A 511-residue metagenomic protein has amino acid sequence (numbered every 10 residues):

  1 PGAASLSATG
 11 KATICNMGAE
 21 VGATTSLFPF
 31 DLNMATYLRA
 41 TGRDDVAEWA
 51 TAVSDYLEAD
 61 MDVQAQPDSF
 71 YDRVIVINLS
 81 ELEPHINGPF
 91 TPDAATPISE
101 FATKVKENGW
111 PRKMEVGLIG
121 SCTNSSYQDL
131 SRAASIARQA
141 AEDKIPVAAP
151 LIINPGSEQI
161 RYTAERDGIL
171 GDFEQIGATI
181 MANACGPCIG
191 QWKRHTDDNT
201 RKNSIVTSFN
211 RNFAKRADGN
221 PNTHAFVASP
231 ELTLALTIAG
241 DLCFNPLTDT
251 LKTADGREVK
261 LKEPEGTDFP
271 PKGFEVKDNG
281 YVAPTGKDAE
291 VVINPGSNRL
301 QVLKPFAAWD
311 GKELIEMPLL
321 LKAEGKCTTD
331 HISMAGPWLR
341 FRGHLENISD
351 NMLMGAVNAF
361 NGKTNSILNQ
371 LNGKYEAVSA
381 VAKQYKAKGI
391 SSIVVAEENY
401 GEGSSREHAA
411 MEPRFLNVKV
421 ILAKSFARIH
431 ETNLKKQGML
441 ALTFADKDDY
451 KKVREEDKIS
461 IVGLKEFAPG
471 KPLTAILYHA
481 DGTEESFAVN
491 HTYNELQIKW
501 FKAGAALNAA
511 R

Functional and structural regions predicted by a protein language model:
P1-A4, A387-F426: Extracellular/luminal Protease-associated
P1-A47, I145, T179, G186-G280 (+2 more regions): Mobile "lid/hinge" segments at catalytic clefts and subdomain interfaces of large enzymes
G2-A3, T123, N154-I160, A184-C188 (+4 more regions): Acidic, glycine-rich active-site loops and adjacent beta-strand->loop/helix elements that engage anionic groups
S7-F30, G117-L130, A184-I189, N210-N212 (+4 more regions): Conserved phosphate/anionic-ligand binding catalytic regions in large, soluble enzymes, centered on
V21-V147, I153-D197, S204, K287-L314 (+5 more regions): Accessory "access/gating" subregions that flank catalytic or transport cores
S26-F28, T179-A182, K419-K424, A441-F444: Short hydrophobic alpha-helical runs that function as membrane-insertion/retention elements
P230, E263-E265, P270-A380: Long, charge-dense accessory insertions within large macromolecular proteins
L251-D268, H430-W500, L507-A509: Acidic, glycine-rich flexible loop/linker segments
